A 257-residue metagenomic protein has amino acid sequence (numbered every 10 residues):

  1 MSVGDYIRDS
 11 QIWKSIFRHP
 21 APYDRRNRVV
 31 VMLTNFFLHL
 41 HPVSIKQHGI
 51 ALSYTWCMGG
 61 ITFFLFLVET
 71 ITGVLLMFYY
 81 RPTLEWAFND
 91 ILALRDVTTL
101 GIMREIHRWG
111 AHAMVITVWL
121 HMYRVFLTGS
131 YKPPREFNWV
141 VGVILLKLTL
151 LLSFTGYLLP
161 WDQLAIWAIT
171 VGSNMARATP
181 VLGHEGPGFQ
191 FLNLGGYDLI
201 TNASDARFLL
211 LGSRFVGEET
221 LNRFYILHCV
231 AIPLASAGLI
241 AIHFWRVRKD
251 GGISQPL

Functional and structural regions predicted by a protein language model:
M1-L257: Membrane-embedded alpha-helical bundles that constitute the cytochrome b-like, heme-associated redox core of multi-pass
